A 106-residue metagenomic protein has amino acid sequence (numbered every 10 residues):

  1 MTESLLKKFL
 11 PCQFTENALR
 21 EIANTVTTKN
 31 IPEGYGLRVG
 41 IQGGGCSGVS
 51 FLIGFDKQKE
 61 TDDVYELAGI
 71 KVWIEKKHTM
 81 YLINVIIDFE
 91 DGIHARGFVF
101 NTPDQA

Functional and structural regions predicted by a protein language model:
M1-F9, D104-A106: Secretory/periplasmic and organellar redox-cofactor proteins
L6-G40: N-terminal first-folded block
V26, I41-G43, F55-K57: Generic secondary-structure microfeatures
P32-G36, G48, A95: Short secondary-structure junction motifs
Q42-L52, Q105-A106: Local cysteine-cluster metal-coordination motifs and their immediate loop/turn environment, predominantly Fe-S cluster
K57-A106: Acidic and generally charged, gly/proline-rich low-complexity regions
